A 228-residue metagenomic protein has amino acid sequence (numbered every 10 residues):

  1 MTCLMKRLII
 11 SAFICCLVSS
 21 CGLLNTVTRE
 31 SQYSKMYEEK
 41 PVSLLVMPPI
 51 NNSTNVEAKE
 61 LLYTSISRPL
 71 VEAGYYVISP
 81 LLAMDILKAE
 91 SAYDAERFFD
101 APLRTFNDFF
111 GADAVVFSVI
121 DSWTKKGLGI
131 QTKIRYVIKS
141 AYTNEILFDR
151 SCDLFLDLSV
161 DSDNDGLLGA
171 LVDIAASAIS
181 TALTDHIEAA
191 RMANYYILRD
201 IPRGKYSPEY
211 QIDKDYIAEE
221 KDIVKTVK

Functional and structural regions predicted by a protein language model:
M1-M5: N-terminal secretory signal peptides that target proteins for export/translocation
K6-S11: Sec-dependent signal peptide recognition, specifically the positively charged N-region followed immediately by
L17-S20: C-terminal motif of bacterial Sec signal peptides marking the signal peptidase cleavage site
G22-K40, A141-K228: C-terminal/domain-edge helix-coil "capping" segments
K40-N52, L87-K88: Acidic/histidine-rich, surface-exposed loop or edge segments in extracytoplasmic proteins
K40-S43, A73, G111-V116, L128-R135 (+1 more regions): Envelope-exposed proteins and targeting segments
S53-E57, K126-G129, V160-D163: Solvent-exposed loop/turn segments connecting transmembrane beta-strands in outer-membrane beta-barrel proteins
S53-V115: N-terminal segment of the mature soluble domain
